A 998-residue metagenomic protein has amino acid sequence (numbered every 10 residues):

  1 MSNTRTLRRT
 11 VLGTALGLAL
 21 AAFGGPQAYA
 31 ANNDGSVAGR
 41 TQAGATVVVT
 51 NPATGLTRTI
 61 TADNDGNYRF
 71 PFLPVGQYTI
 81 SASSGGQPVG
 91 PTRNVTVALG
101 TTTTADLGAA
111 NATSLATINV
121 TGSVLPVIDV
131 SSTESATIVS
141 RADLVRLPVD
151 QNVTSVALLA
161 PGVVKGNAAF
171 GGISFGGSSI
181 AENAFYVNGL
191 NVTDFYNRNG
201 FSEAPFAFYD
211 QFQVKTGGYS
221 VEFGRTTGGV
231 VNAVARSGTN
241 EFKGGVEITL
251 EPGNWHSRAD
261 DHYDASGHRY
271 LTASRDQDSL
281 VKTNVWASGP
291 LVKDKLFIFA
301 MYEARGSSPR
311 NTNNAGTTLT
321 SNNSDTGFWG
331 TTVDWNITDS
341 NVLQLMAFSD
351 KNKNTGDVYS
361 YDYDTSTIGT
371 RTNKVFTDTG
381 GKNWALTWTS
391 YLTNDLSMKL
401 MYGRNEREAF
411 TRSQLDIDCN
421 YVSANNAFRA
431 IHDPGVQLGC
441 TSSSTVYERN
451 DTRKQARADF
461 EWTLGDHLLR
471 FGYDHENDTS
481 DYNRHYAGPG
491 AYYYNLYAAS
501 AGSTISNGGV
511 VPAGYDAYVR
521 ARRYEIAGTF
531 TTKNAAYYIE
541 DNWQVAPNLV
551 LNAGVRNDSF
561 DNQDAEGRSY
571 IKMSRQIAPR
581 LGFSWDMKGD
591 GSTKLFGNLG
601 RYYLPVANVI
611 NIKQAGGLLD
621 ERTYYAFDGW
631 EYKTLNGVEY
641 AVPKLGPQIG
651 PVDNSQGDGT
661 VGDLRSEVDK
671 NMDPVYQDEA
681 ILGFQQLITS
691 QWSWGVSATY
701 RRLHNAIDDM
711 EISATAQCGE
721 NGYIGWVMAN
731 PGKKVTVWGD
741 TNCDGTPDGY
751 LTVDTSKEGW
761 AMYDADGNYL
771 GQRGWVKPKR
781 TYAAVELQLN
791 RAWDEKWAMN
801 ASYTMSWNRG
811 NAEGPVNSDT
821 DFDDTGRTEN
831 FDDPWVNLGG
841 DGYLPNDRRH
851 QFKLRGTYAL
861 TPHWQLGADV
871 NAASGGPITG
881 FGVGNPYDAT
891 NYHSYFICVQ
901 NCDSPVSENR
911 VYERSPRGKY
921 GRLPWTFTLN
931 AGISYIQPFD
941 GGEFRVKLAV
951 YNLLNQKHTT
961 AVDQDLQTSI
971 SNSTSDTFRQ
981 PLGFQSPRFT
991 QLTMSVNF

Functional and structural regions predicted by a protein language model:
T6, D325, N341-Y537, C718-N730 (+4 more regions): Replace "related TpsB outer-membrane translocases also match" with "some related outer-membrane beta-barrels such as
Q27-S123: Periplasm-facing N-terminal accessory domains of Gram-negative outer-membrane beta-barrel systems
D63, G86-D106, T117-S237, H268-L271 (+1 more regions): Periplasmic N-terminal accessory/gating domains of Gram-negative outer-membrane beta-barrel systems
K243, S274-G356, F376-K399, P579: Transmembrane beta-barrel wall of Gram-negative outer-membrane proteins
G316-T320, C440-T445, T452-A456, L468-S592 (+6 more regions): Signature of Gram-negative outer-membrane beta-barrel scaffolds
A546, V550, G695-G880, T993-S995: Gram-negative outer-membrane beta-barrel transporters
A565, I571-R575, S584-R773, E908 (+2 more regions): Solvent-exposed loop/turn elements at secondary-structure boundaries
Q691, H704-N705, W807-R809, P862-V911 (+1 more regions): C-terminal beta-signal and adjacent terminal beta-strands/loops of Gram-negative outer-membrane beta-barrel proteins
